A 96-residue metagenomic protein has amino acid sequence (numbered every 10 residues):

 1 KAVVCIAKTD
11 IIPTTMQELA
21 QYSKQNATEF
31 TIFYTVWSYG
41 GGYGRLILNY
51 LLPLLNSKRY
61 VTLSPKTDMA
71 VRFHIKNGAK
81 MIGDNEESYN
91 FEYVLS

Functional and structural regions predicted by a protein language model:
K1-C5, G78, Y89: Short intrinsically disordered, low-complexity coil segments enriched in acidic
K1-M16, I32: Conserved beta-strand in the GNAT
M16-G78, G83-D84: Acyl-donor binding region in acyl/amide transferases
E87-S96: C-terminal "cap" of GNAT-fold acetyltransferases
